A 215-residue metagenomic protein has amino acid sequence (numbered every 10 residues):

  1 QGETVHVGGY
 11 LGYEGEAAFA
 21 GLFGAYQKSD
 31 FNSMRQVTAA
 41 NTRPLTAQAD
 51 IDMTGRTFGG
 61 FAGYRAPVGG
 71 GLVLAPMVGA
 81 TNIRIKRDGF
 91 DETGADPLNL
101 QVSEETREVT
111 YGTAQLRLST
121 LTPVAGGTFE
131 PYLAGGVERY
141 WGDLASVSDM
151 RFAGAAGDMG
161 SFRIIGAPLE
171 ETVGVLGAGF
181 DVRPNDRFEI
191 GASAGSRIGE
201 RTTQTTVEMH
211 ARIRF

Functional and structural regions predicted by a protein language model:
Q1-F215: Membrane translocator/pore-forming domains, dominated by Gram-negative outer-membrane beta-barrels
